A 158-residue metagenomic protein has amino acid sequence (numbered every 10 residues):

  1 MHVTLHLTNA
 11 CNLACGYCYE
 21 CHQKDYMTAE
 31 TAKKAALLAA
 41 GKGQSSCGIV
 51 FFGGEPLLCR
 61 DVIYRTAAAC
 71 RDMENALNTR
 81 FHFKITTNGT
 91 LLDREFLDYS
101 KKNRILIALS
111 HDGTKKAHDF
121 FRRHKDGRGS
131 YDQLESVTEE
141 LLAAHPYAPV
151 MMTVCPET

Functional and structural regions predicted by a protein language model:
H2-E30: Canonical Radical SAM [4Fe-4S] cluster-binding loop centered on the CxxxCxxC motif and its immediate flanking residues
L7, G53-G54, V154: Short acidic donor-binding/metal-coordinating loop in glycosyltransferase active sites
C11, G54, T87: Single, functionally critical "micro-switch" positions that shape active/binding sites and transmembrane helices
C21, I49-F52: Short linear capping/connector segments at secondary-structure termini
Q23, G54, R122: Conserved short-loop catalytic and cofactor-binding motifs
D25, E55-P56, G89-T90: Acidic metal-phosphate-binding loop of nucleotide-sugar-dependent transferases
A29-L37: Short cysteine/histidine-rich metal-coordination sites, predominantly Zn2+-binding motifs
L37-V50, C59-T158: Radical SAM/AdoMet-radical enzyme domain recognition
